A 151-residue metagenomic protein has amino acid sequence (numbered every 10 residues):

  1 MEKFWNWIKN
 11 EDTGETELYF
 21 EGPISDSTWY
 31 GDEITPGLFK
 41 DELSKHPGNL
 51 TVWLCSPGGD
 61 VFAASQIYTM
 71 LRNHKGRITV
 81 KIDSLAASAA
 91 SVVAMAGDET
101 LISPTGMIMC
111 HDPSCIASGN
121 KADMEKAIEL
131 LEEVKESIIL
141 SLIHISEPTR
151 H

Functional and structural regions predicted by a protein language model:
M1-P23: Short beta-strand/loop segment at the start of cytosolic alpha/beta domains
F20, V52, A94, I108 (+1 more regions): Terminal peptide-recognition signature
S27-G48: A short, well-ordered alpha-helical element
H46-L71: Extended, non-globular alpha-helical segments
G59, A63, R72-G119: Glycine-rich beta-to-alpha active-site loop
N120-K126: Short beta-alpha connecting loops at secondary-structure transitions that line or flank enzyme active sites
A127-L142: Alpha-helical segment that forms one wall of the substrate-binding/catalytic cleft in peptidoglycan-active domains
I143-H151: Residue-level detector of conserved catalytic or cofactor/ligand-binding positions in enzyme active sites
